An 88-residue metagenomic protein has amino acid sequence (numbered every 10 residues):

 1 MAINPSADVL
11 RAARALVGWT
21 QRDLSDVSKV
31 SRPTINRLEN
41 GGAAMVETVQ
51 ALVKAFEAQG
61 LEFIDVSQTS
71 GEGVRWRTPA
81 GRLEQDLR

Functional and structural regions predicted by a protein language model:
M1-P5: A detector for short, charged/polar N-terminal pre-domain segments
S6-V9, T20, M45-T48: Residues that mark the N-terminal boundary/hinge immediately upstream of a DNA-recognition element
V9-D23, G81-E84: Short basic helix-loop element that most often maps to the first helix and adjoining turn of HTH DNA-binding modules
L10, L24-S25, I35-L38: Conserved hydrophobic/aromatic packing and binding residues within compact polymer-binding modules
A15, D26, N40: Alpha-helical residues within the helix-turn-helix
K29-A44: Recognition helix of helix-turn-helix/homeodomain-like DNA-binding domains that insert into the DNA major groove
V46-I64: DNA major-groove recognition helix of helix-turn-helix/homeodomain DNA-binding modules
L61-R88: Helix-turn-helix/homeodomain-like alpha-helical modules used for DNA recognition and transcription-factor dimerization
